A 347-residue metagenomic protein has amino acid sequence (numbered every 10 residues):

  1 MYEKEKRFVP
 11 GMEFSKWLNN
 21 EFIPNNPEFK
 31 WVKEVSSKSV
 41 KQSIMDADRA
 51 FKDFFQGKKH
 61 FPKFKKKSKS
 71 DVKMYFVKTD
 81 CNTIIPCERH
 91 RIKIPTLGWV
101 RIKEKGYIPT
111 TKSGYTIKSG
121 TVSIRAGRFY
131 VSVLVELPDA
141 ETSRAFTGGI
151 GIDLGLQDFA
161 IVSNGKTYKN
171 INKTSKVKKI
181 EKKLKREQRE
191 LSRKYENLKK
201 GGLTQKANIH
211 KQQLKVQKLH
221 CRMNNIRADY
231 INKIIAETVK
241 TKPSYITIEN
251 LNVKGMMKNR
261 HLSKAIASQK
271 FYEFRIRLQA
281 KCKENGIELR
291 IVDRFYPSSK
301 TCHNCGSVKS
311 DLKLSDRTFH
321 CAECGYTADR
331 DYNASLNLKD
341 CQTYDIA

Functional and structural regions predicted by a protein language model:
M1-S15: N-terminal cap/recognition module
Y2, F51-K58, D158, L191 (+1 more regions): A generic secondary-structure signal for well-formed alpha-helical elements
Y2-K6, F55-H60, S244, C282-L289: Surface-exposed helix-capping loop/turn segments at secondary-structure junctions
E5-R7, S36, A50, K73 (+2 more regions): Intrinsically disordered, low-complexity regions of eukaryotic proteins
E5-V9, N20-F22, G57, G114 (+3 more regions): Short, flexible coil/linker elements and helix-boundary hinge sites characteristic of intrinsically disordered
R7, G11, K33, Q205 (+1 more regions): Intrinsic-disorder-associated interaction segments
F14-R125, C221: Acidic carboxylate diad motif detector
T110-S113, R125-A347: Positively charged, helix-rich recognition surfaces that bind polyanionic ligands
